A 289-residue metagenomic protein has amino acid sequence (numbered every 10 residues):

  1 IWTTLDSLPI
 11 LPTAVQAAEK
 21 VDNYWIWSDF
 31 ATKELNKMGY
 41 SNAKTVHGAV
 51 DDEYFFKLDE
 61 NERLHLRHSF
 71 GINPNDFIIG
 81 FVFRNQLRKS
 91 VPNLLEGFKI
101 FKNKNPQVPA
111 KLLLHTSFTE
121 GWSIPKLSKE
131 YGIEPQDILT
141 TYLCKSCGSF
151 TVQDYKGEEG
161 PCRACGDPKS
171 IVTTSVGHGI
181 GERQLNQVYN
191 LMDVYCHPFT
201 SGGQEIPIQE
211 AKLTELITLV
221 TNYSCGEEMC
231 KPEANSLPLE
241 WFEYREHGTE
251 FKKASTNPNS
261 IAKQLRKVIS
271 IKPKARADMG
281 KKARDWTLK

Functional and structural regions predicted by a protein language model:
P12-T13, N36-K37, V50-S69, N75 (+2 more regions): Acidic anion/phosphate-binding donor-loop and adjacent secondary structure in glycosyltransferase catalytic cores
F30, A49: Carbohydrate-associated surface elements
H68, K274-L288: A short, well-ordered alpha-helix in the C-terminal region of glycosyltransferases
I72-K89, L95-F98, L112-T116: Conserved donor-binding/catalytic core segment of Leloir-type glycosyltransferases
W122-Q187: Nucleotide-activated donor-binding/catalytic signature segment of Leloir-type glycosyltransferases, i.e., the conserved
T200: Aromatic "clamp/platform" in nucleotide-sugar-dependent glycosyltransferases that forms part of the donor/acceptor
E227-K267: Change "using UDP/GDP/dTDP sugars" to "using nucleotide sugars
